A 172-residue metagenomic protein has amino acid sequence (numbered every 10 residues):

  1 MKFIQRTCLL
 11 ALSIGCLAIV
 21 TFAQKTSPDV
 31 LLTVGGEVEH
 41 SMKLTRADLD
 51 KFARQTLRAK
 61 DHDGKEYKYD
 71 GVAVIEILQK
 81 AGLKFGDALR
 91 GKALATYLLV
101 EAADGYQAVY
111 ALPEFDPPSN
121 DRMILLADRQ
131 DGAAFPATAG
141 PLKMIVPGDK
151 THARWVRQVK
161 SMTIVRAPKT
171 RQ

Functional and structural regions predicted by a protein language model:
M1-A11: Bacterial N-terminal signal peptides that target proteins for export
C8-L10, A18, A59, T151: Hydrophobic transmembrane signal anchors and adjacent membrane-proximal interface regions, especially in viral
I19-A23: Sec/Tat signal peptide C-region and signal peptidase I cleavage site
Q24-Q172: N-terminal intrinsically disordered, low-complexity segments enriched in P/E/S/T
